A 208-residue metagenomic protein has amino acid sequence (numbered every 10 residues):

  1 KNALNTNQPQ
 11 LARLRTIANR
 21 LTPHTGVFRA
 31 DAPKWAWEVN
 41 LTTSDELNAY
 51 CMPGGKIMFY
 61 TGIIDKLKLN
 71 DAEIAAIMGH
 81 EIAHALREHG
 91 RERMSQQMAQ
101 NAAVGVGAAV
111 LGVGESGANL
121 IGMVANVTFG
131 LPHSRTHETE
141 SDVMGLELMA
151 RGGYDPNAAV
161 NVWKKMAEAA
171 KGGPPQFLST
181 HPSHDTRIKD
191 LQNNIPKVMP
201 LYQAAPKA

Functional and structural regions predicted by a protein language model:
K1-A208: A Zn2+-metalloprotease active-site environment signal
